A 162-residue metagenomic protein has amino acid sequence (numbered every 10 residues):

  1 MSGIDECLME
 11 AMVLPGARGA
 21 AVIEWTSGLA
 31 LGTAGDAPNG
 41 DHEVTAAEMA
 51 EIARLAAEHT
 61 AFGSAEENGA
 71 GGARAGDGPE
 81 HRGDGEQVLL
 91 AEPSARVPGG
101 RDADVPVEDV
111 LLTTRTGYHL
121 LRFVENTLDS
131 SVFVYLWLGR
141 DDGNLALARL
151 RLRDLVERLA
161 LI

Functional and structural regions predicted by a protein language model:
M1-R18, T26-I162: Acidic, low-complexity cytosolic segments
I23: N-terminal glycine-rich anion-binding loops that anchor highly charged ligand groups
